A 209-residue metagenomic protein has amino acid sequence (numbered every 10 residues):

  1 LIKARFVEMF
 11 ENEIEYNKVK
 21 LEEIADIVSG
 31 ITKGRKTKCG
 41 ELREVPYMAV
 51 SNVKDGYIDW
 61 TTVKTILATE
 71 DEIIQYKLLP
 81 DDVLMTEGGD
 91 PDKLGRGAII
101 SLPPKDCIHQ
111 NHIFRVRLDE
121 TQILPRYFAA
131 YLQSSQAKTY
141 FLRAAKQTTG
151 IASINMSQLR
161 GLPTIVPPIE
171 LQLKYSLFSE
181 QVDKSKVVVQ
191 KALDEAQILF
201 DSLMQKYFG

Functional and structural regions predicted by a protein language model:
L1-T32, G161, I165-L173, E180-G209: Non-catalytic DNA-recognition/assembly elements of restriction-modification systems
N17, G34-L42, R143-A145: Short coil/turn segments at secondary-structure boundaries
E22-T37, P46, S51-V83: Sequence-specific dsDNA recognition surfaces
T32-K33, D106-F114, I123, K146-L173: A short glycine-rich beta-alpha junction/loop motif
A49-V50, I73-Q133, M156: A short beta-sheet element
I99-S101, A144-T148: Short amphipathic beta-strand starts and helix->beta connectors
A137-F141: Periplasmic-binding protein-like
